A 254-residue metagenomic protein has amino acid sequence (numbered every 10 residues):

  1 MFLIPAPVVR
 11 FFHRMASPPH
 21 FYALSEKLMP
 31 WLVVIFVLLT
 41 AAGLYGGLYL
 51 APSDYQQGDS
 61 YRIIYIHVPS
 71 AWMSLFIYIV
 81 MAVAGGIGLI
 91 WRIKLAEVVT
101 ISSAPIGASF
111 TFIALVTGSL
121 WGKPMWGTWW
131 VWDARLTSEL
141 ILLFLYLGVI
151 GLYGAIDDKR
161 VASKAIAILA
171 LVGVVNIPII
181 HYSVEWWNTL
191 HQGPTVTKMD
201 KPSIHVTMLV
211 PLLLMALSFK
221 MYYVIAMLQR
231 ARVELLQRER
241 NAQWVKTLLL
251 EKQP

Functional and structural regions predicted by a protein language model:
F2-P254: Polytopic transmembrane helical bundles with strong interfacial aromatic enrichment
